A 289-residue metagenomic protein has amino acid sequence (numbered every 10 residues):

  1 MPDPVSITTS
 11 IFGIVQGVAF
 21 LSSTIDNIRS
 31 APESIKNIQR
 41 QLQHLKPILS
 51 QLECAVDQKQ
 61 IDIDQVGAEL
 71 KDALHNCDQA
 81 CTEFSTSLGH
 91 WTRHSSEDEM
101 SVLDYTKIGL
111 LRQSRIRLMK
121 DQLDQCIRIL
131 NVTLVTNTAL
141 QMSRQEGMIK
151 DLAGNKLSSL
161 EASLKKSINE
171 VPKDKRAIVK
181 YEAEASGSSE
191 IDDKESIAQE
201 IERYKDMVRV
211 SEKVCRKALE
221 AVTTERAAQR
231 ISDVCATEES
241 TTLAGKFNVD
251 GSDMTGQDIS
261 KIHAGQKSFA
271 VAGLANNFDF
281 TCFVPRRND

Functional and structural regions predicted by a protein language model:
M1-E69, E97-D98, V102-D104, L134-M148 (+1 more regions): N-terminal amphipathic alpha-helical segments
P2, Q43, D57-K71, N76 (+3 more regions): Conserved NB-ARC/NACHT P-loop NTPase core of NLR-like innate immune receptors
I11-I14, V18-L21, I38-Q41, L45-A55 (+10 more regions): Amphipathic alpha-helices that form helix-helix packing interfaces
I25-I35, K59-L74, C81, G154-L157 (+4 more regions): Short, structured coil/loop segments at alpha-helix boundaries
C54-Q58, G89-L103, V179-I191: Short E/K-rich amphipathic alpha-helical oligomerization segments
D104-D289: Regulatory helix-to-disordered linker/tail regions at the edges of structured cores
